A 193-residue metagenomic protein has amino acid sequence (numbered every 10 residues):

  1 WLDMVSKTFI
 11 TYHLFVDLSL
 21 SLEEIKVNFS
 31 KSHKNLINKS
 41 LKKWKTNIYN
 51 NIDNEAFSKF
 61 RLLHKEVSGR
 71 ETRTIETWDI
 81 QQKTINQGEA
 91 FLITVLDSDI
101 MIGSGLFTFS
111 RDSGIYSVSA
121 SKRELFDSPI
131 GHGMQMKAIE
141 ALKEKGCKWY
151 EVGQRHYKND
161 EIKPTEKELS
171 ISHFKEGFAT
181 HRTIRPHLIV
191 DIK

Functional and structural regions predicted by a protein language model:
W1-L125, A141, D191: A conserved beta-strand-loop-helix scaffold within acyl/acetyltransferase catalytic domains
E89-I192: Aromatic (often tryptophan-rich) hydrophobic motifs at membrane interfaces
